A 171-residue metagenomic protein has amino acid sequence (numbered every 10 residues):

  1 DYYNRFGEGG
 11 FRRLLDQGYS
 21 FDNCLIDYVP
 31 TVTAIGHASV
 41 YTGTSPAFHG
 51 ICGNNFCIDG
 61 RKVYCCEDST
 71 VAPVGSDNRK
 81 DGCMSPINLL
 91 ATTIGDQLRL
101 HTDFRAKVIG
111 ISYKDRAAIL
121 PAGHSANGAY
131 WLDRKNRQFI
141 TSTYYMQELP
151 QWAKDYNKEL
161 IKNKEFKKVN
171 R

Functional and structural regions predicted by a protein language model:
Y2-F48, R99, K107-I111: Short, structured active-site-proximal loop/turn typified by the sulfatase FGly-forming signature C/S-X-P-X-R
S45, G53-R171: His/Asp/Glu-rich, glycine-adjacent segments that coordinate divalent cations and/or stabilize oxyanion chemistry on
